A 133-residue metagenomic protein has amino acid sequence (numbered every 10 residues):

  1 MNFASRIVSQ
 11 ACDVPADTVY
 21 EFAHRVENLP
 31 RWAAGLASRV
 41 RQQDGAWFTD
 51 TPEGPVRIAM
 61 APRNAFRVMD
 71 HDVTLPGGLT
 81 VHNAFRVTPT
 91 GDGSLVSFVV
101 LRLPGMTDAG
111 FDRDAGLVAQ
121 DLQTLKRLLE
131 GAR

Functional and structural regions predicted by a protein language model:
M1-V40: Hydrophobic ligand-binding cavity/cleft-lining segments
S9-Q10, V56-P62, V73, V81-P89: Hydrophobic/aromatic beta-strand elements that line small-molecule binding cavities or substrate pockets in beta-rich
D13-D17, A61-A65, V87-L95: A short, structured loop/turn motif at beta-sheet edges
V19-A23, L29, M60, H71 (+2 more regions): Hydrophobic pocket/interface hotspot
A37-Q42, T49, M60-P62, V87: Short, exposed beta-strand/loop patches in secreted or surface proteins that constitute
Q42, A65-D70: Short Pro/Gly-enriched beta-strand edge/turn motifs at strand-loop
A46-P52, M69-P76: Short beta-strand segments that buttress and anchor functional surface loops
L75-A132: Beta-strand/loop substructures that line and gate deep hydrophobic ligand-binding cavities in soluble
